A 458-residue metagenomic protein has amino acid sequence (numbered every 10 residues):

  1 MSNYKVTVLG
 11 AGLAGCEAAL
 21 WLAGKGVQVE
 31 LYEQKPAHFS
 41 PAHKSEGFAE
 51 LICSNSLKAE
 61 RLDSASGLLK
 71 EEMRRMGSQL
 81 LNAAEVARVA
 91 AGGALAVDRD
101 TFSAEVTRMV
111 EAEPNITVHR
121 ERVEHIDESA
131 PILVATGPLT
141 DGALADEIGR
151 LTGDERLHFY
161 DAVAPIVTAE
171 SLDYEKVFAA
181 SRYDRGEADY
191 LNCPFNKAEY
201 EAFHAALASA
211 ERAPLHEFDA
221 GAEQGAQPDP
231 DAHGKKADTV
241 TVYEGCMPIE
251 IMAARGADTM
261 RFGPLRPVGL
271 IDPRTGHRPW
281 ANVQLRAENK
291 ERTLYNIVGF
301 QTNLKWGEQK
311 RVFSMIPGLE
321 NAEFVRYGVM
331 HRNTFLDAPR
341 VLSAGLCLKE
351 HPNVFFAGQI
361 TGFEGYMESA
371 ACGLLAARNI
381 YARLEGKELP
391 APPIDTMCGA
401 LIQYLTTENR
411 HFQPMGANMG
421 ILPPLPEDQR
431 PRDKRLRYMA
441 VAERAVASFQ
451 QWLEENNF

Functional and structural regions predicted by a protein language model:
S2-A14: Beta1/beta-strand and adjacent pyrophosphate-binding region of the FAD-binding site in flavoprotein oxidoreductases
L20-N82, I394-I402: N-terminal FAD cofactor-binding segment of flavoenzymes
E50-E60, E85-T101, E105: Dinucleotide-binding Rossmann-like beta1-alpha1 core, especially the glycine-rich loop that anchors the ADP
R99-V118: Helical element adjacent to the flavin cofactor pocket in flavoenzyme catalytic cores
A112-R286, E291, Y295-W306, K310-R311: Predominantly flavin-linked oxidoreductase catalytic cores and closely associated redox partners
I297-F363, A370-C372, P390-T407, F412-N418 (+1 more regions): A glycine-rich dinucleotide-binding beta-alpha-beta segment and adjacent secondary-structure elements that constitute
S369-A391: Internal hydrophobic alpha-helix adjacent to the cofactor/substrate pocket in enzyme cavities
M415-F458: C-terminal auxiliary extensions adjacent to catalytic cores
